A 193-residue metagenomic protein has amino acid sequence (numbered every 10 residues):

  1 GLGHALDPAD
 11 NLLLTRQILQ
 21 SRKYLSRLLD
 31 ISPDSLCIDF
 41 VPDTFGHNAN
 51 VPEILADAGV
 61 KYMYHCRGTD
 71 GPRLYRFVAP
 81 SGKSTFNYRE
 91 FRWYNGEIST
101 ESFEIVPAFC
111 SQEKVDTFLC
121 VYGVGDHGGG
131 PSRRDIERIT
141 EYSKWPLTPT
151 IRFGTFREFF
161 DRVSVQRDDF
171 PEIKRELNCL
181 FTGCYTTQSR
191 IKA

Functional and structural regions predicted by a protein language model:
G1-A193: Catalytic-domain carbohydrate-binding cleft regions of carbohydrate-active enzymes
